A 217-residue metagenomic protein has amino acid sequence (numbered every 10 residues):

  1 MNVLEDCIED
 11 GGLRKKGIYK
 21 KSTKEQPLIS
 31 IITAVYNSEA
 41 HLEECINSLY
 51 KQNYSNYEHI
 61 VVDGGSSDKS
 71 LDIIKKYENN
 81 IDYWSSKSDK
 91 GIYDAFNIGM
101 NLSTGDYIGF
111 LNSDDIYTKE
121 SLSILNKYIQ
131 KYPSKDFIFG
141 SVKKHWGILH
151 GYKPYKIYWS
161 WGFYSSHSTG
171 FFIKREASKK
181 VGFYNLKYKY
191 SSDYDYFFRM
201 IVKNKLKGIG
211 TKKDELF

Functional and structural regions predicted by a protein language model:
M1-S48: N-proximal low-complexity "stem/linker" segments adjacent to membrane-targeting elements
P27-S30, E58, D195: Cell-envelope/extracellular polymer assembly enzymes that use nucleotide-activated donors
N47-N56: Short, acidic, metal-binding catalytic loop of nucleotide-sugar glycosyltransferases
S55, D63-D72, N112-D115: A conserved acidic beta->alpha catalytic loop
S86-S103: Glycine-rich, basic loop-to-helix element that forms the pyrophosphate-binding segment of sugar-nucleotide handling
I108: Short aromatic/hydrophobic "clamp" motif used to bind/position activated sugar donors
I116, E120-G151: Conserved donor NDP-sugar-binding/catalytic core segment of glycosyltransferases
G151-F217: Conserved nucleotide-sugar donor-binding catalytic segment
